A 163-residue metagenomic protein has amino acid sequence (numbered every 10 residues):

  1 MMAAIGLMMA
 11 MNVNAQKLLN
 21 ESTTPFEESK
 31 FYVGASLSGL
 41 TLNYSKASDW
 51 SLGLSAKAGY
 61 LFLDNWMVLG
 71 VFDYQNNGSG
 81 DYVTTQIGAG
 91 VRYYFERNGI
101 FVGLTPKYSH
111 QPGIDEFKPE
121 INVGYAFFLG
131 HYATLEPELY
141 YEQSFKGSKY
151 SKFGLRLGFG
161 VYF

Functional and structural regions predicted by a protein language model:
M1-L19: Bacterial Sec-dependent N-terminal signal peptides
N14-F62, W66-L69, G160-Y162: Short glycine/proline- and aromatic-enriched beta-strand/turn motifs that initiate or cap beta-hairpins
S29-F31, S48-L54, D81-I87, D115-P119 (+1 more regions): Residues that define the transmembrane beta-barrel architecture of outer-membrane proteins
F31, N65-V68, R97-V102, L129-L135 (+1 more regions): Repeated loop/turn-to-beta-strand initiation elements of outer-membrane beta-barrel proteins
Y32, V91, F101, F127 (+1 more regions): Outer-membrane beta-barrel "beta-signal"
V33-A35, G70, A89, V102-L104 (+3 more regions): Membrane-embedded beta-strand positions of outer-membrane beta-barrel proteins
L37-N43, L52, Y74-G78, F95-R97 (+4 more regions): Transmembrane beta-strands of outer-membrane beta-barrel pores
D64, V68-F101: Mid-chain, structured segments of secreted extracytoplasmic proteins
